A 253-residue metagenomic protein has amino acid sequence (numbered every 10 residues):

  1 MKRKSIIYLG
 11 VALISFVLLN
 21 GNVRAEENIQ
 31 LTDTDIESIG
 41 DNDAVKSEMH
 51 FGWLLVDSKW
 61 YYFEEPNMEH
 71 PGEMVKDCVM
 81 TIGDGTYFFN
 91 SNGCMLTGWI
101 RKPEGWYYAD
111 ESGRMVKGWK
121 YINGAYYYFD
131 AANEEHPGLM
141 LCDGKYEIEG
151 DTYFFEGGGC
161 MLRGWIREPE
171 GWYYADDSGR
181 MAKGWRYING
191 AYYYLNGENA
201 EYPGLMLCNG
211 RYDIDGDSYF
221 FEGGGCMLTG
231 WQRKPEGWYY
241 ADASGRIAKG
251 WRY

Functional and structural regions predicted by a protein language model:
K2-Y253: Extracellular adhesion/carbohydrate-binding repeat motifs centered on closely spaced tryptophans
